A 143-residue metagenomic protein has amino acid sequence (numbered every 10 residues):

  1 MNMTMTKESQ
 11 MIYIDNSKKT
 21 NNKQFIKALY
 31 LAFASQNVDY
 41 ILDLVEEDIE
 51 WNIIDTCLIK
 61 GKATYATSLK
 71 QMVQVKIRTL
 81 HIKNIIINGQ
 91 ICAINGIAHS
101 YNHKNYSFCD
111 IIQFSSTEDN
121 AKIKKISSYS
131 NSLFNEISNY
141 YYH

Functional and structural regions predicted by a protein language model:
N2-N16, N52, T67-H143: A beta-strand edge to alpha-helix "cap/lid" segment located at domain peripheries
D15-L44: Short acidic-aromatic low-complexity motifs
N22, K62-Y65: Generic alpha-helical secondary structure
K27-Y30, A66, K70: Solvent-exposed, non-membrane alpha-helical residues enriched in polar/charged side chains
Y40, T64-T67: An acidic, carboxylate-rich microenvironment
E47: Short glycine-dipeptide loop
E50-I59: A short gly/proline-enriched turn/hairpin at secondary-structure junctions
G61-K62, N105: Alpha-helix N-cap/helix-start motif
